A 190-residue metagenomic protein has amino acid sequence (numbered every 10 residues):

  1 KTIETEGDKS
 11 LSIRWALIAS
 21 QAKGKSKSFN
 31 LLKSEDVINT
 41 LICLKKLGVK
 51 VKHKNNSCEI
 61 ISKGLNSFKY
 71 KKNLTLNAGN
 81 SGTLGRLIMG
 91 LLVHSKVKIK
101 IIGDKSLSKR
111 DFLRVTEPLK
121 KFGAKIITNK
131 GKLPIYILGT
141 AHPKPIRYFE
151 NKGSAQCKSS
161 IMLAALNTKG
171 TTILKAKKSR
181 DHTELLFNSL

Functional and structural regions predicted by a protein language model:
K1-L190: Structural preference for solvent-exposed beta-strand-turn elements and adjacent flexible terminal/loop segments within
